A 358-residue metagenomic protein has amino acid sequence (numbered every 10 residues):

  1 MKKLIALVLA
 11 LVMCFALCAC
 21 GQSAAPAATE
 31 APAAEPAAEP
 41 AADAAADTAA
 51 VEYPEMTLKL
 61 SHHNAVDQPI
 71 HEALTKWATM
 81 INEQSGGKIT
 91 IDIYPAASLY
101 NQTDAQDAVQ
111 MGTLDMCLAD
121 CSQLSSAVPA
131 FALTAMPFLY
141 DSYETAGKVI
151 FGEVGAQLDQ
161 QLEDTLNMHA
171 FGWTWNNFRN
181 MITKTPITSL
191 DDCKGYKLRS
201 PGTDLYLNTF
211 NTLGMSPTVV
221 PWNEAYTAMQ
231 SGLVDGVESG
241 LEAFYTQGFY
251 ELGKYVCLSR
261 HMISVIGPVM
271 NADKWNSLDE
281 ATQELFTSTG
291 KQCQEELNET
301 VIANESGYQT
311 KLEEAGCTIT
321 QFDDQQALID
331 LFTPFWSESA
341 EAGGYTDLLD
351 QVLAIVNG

Functional and structural regions predicted by a protein language model:
M1-T57, N357-G358: Short, low-complexity disordered leader/linker segments with a strong preference for bacterial N-terminal type II
L17-C18, Q157, Q294-L297: A short hydrophobic/aromatic micro-motif that marks alpha-helical segments and, especially, helix-coil
Q22-A24, A45-T145, E163-G358: N-terminal secretory/targeting leader peptides
T145-L158: A gly/proline- and charged-residue-enriched helix-loop-helix capping module
